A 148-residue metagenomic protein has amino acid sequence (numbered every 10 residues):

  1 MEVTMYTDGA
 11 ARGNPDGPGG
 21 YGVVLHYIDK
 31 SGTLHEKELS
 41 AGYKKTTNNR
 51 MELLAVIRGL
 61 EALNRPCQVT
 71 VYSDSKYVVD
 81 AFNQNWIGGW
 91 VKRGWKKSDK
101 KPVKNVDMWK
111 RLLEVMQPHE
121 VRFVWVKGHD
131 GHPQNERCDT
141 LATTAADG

Functional and structural regions predicted by a protein language model:
M1-R50, L54, R58-C67, T140-G148: RNase H-like nuclease fold core
A10-D16, I57-R137, L141, A146: RNase H catalytic domain
